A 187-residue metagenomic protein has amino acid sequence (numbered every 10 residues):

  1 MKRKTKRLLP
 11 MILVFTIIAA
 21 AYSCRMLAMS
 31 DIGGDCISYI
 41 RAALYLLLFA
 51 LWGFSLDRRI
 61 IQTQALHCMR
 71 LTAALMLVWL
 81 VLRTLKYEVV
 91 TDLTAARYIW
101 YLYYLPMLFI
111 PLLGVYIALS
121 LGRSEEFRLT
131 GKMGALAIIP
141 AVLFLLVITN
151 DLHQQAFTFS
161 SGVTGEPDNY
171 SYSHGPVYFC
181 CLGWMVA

Functional and structural regions predicted by a protein language model:
M1-T5: Short, Lys/Arg-rich, polar N-terminal cytosolic tail immediately upstream of the first transmembrane signal-anchor
K6-I61, R70, A74, C181-A187: First transmembrane helix
S23-M29, F159-P176: Juxtamembrane membrane-water interface segments that cap and precede transmembrane helices
G34-L46, R59-D151, Y178-C181: Individual alpha-helical transmembrane segments in multi-pass integral membrane proteins
F144, L152-Q155, E166-D168: Generic structural motif recognizing short loop/turn segments at the entrances and edges of beta-strands
N150, N169-V186: A loop-to-helix transmembrane entry motif
Q155-S160, C180, A187: Generic detector of multi-pass transmembrane helix bundles and their immediately adjacent loops in polytopic membrane
